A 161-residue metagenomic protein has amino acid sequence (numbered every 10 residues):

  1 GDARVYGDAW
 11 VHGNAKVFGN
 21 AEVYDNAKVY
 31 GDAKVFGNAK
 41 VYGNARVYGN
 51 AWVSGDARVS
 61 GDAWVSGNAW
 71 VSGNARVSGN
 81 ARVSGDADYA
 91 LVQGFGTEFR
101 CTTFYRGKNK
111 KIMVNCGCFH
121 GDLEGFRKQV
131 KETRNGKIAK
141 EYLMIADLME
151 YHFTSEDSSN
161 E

Functional and structural regions predicted by a protein language model:
G1-A87: A detector of tandem-repeat and repeat-rich interaction/domain scaffolds
G79, V83-E161: Intrinsic low-complexity/IDR segments
